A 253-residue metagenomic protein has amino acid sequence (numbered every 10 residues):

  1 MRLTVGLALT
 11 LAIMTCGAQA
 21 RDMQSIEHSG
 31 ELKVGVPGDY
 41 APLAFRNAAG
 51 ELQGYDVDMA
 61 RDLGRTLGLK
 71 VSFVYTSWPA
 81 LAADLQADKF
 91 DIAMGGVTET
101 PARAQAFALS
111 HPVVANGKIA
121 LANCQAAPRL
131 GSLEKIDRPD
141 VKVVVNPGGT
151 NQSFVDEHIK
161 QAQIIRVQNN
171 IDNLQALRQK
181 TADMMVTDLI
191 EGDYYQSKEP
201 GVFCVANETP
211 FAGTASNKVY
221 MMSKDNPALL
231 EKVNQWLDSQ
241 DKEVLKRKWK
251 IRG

Functional and structural regions predicted by a protein language model:
R21-G96, Q105, R166: Extracytoplasmic small-molecule ligand-binding "clamshell" domains of the periplasmic binding protein/Venus flytrap
D22, T150-I164, C204-E208, N234-G253: Ligand-binding clefts/hinges and TM-proximal coupling segments of bilobed small-molecule sensing domains
L32-K33, G68-K70, A87-G95, V141-K142 (+2 more regions): Alpha-to-beta junction loops
F45-A48, A60-L69, S132-D137, N151-Q168 (+2 more regions): Ligand-binding cleft/hinge of the Venus flytrap
L63, L85-Q86, I136, L177-R178 (+2 more regions): Hydrophobic residues within well-ordered alpha-helices
P79-A80, G96-Q105, F154-E157, R178 (+1 more regions): A ligand-binding cleft/hinge motif common to bilobed small-molecule-binding domains
A115-I119, L189-D238, G253: Periplasmic-binding protein-like
C124-K142: Flexible hinge/capping segments at coil-to-helix
